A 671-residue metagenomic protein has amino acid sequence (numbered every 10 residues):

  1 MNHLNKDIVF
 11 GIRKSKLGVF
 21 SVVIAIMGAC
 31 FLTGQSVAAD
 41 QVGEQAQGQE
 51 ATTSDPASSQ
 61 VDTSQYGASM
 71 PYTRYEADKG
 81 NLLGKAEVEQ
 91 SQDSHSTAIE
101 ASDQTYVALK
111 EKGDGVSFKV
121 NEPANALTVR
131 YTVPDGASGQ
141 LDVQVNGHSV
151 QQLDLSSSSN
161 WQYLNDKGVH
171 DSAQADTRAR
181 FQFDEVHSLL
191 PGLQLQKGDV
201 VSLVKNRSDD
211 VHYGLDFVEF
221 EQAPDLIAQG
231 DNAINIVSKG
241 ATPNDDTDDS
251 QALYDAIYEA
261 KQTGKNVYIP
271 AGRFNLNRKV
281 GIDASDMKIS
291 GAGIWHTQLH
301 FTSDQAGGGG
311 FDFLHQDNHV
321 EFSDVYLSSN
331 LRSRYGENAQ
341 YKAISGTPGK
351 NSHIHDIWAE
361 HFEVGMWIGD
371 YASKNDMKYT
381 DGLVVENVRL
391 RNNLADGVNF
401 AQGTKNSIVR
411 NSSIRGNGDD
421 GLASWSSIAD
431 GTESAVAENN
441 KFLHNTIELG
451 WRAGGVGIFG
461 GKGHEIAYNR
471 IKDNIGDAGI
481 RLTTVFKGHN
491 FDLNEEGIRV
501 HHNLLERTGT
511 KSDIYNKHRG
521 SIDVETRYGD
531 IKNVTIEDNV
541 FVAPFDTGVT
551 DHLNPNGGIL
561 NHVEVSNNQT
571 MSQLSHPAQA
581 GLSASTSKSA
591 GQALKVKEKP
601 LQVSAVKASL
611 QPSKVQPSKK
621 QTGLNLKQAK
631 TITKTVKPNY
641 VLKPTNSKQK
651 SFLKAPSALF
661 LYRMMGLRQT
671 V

Functional and structural regions predicted by a protein language model:
M1-V23, M27-E44: Bacterial Sec-dependent N-terminal signal peptides
N2-K6, S36-P71, V596-R668: Low-complexity, acidic Ser/Thr/Pro-rich repeat tracts that form intrinsically disordered stalk/linker regions of very
Q49, T53-D231: Extracytoplasmic
G113, N206-D209, G264-R273, G291-Q298 (+1 more regions): Extracellular beta-strand-rich, repetitive "passenger/adhesive" scaffolds that bind or process carbohydrates
I236-P270: Acidic Gly/Asp/Thr-rich repetitive segments characteristic of extracellular carbohydrate-active and adhesion proteins
Y254, Y258-E259, F274-S290, Q298-D324 (+4 more regions): Extracellular beta-strand-rich solenoid/capping regions of secreted or surface-exposed proteins that bind or remodel
K265, N277-K279, Q298-G310, L331-N338 (+10 more regions): Short glycine/acidic-rich loop motifs that flank beta-strands on beta-rich extracellular proteins
D286, A292-W295, N318-S329, K350-E363 (+11 more regions): Right-handed parallel beta-helix
